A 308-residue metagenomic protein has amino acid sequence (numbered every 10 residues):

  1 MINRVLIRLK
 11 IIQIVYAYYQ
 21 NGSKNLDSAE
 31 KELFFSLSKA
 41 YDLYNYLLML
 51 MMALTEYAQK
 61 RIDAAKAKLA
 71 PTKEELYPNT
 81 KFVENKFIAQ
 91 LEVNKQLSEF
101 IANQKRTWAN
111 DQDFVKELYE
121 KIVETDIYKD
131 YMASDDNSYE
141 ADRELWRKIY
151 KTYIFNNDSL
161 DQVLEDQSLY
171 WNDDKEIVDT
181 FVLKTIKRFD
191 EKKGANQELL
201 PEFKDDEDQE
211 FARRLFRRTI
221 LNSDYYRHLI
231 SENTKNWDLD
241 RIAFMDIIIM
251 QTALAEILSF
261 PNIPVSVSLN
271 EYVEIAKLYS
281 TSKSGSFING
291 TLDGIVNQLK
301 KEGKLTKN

Functional and structural regions predicted by a protein language model:
M1-N308: Class I Rossmann-like S-adenosyl-L-methionine
